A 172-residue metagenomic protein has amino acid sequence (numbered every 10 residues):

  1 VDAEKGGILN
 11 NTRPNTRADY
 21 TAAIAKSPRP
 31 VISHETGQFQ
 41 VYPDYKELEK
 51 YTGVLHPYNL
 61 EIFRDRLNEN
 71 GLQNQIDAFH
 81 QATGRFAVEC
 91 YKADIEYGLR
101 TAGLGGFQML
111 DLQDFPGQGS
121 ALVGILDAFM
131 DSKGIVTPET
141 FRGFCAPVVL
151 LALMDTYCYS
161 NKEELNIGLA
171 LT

Functional and structural regions predicted by a protein language model:
V1: Active-site neighborhood of glycoside hydrolase catalytic domains
K5-T172: Substrate-binding clefts and catalytic carboxylate motifs of secreted carbohydrate-active enzymes
